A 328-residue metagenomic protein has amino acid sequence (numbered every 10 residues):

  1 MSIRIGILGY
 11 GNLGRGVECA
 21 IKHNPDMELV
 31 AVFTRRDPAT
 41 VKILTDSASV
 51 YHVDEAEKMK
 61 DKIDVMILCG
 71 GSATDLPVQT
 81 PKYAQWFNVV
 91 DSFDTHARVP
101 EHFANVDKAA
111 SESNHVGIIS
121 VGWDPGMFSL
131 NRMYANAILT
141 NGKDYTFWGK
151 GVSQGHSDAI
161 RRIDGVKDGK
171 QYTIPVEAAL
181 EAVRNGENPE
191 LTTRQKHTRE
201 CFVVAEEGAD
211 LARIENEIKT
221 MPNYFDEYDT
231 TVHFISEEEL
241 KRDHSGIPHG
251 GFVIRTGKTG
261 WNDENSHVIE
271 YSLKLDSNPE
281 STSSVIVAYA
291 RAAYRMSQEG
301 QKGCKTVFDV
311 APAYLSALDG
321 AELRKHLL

Functional and structural regions predicted by a protein language model:
R4, R15-G16, H23-E57, V152-A290: C-terminal substrate-binding/catalytic lobe of Rossmann-fold NAD(P)-dependent oxidoreductases
Y10: Glycine-rich Rossmann-fold phosphate-binding loop(s) that bind the pyrophosphate of adenine dinucleotide cofactors
A56-V65, A73-S92: Rossmann-fold NAD(P) dinucleotide-binding segment
D91-S92, G117-V121, F147, K170-Q171: General beta-strand structural signal in soluble alpha/beta enzymes
F93-G117: Rossmann-fold NAD(P)-binding glycine/threonine-rich loop
M127-K143, D158-D168, A292: Oxidoreductase and adenylate-handling cofactor-binding alpha/beta cores
H267-L328: NAD(P)-dependent Rossmann-like dehydrogenase/reductase catalytic/cofactor-binding core
